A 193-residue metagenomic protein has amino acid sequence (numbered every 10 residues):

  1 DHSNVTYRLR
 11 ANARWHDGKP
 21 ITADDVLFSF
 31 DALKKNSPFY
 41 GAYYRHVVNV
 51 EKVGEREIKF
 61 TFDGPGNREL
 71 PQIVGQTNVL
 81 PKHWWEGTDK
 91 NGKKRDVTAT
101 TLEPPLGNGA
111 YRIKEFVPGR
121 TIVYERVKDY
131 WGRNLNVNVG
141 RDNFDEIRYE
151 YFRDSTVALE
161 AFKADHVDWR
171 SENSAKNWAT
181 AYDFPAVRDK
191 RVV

Functional and structural regions predicted by a protein language model:
D1-F39, V53, K59-E69, F152 (+1 more regions): Aromatic- and charge-enriched surface segment that lines or borders ligand/interaction sites
H2-N4, I21, R45-V47, V53-E57 (+4 more regions): Extracytoplasmic
V5, T22-S29, Y43, E69 (+5 more regions): Stable alpha-helical elements in mature extracytoplasmic
R8, R14, A42-K90, A110-V117: Surface-exposed binding/hinge segments that line and control ligand-binding clefts or catalytic entry sites
K34-G41, W85, A186-R188: Cytochrome P450 catalytic domain signature, combining two hallmark sequence patches
S37-H46, T180: A short, aromatic/hydrophobic, helix- or strand-capping loop or linear motif that either lines the entrance/gate
N49-K52, K114-E125, E150-V193: Extracellular/periplasmic solute-recognition and catalytic clefts
G75-R148, T156: Gly/Pro-rich hinge or "lid" segments in bacterial periplasmic/extracellular proteins
